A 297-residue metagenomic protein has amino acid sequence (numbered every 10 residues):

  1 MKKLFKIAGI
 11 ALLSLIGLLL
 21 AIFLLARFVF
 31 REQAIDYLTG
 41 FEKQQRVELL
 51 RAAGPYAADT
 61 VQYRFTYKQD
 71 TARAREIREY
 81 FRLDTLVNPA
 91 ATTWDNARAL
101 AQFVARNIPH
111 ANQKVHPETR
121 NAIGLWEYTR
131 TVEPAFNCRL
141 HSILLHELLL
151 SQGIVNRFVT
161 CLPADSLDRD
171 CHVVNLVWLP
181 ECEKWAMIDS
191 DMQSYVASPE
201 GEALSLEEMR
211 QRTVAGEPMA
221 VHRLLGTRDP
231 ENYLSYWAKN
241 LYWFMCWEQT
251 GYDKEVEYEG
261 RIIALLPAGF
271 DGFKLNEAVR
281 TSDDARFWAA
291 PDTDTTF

Functional and structural regions predicted by a protein language model:
M1-L24: N-terminal Sec-pathway targeting helices
L18-T39: Membrane-interface motif at the C-terminal end of an N-terminal transmembrane signal
I35-A52: N-terminal, intrinsically disordered, polar/charged segments of Gram-positive cell-envelope systems that serve as
E48-F136: Secondary-structure boundary elements
T92-A99, F103, L140, L144 (+2 more regions): Extracytoplasmic/secreted proteins, especially bacterial periplasmic and envelope-associated proteins
P134-C138, V159-L162: Short His-Asn-centered micro-motif
I143-G216: Hydrophobic/aromatic-rich core segments of domains that either
R212-F297: Low-complexity, Gly/Ser/Thr/Pro-rich intrinsically disordered linker/tail segments
